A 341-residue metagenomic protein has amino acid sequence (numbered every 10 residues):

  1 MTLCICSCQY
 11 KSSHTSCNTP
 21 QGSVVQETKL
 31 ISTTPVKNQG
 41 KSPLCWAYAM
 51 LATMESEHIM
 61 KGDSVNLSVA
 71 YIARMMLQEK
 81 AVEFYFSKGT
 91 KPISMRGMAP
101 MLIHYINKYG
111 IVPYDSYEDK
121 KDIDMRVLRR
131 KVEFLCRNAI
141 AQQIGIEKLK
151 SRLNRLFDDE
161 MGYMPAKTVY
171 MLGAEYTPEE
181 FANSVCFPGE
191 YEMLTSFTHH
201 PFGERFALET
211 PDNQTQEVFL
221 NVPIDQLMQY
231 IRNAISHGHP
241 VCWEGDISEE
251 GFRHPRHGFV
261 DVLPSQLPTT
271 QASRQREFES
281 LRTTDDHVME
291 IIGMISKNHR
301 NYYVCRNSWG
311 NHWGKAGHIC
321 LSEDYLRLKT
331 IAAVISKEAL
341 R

Functional and structural regions predicted by a protein language model:
M1-P20: Bacterial Sec-dependent N-terminal signal peptides
K11, K29, S151-R341: Active-site signature of cysteine proteases
N18-K29, M76: Active-site-adjacent bridging/hinge elements
I31-P43, F86-S94, Q214-N221, Y230-I231 (+1 more regions): Second-shell loop/turn segments in exported
G40-M54, I93-P100, H287: Active-site nucleophilic cysteine motif
M50-I59, N107-I111, S236: Sec-exported extracytoplasmic/periplasmic mature domains
E57-V69: Phosphate-handling active-site elements
L67-E175: Papain-like cysteine protease catalytic cores
